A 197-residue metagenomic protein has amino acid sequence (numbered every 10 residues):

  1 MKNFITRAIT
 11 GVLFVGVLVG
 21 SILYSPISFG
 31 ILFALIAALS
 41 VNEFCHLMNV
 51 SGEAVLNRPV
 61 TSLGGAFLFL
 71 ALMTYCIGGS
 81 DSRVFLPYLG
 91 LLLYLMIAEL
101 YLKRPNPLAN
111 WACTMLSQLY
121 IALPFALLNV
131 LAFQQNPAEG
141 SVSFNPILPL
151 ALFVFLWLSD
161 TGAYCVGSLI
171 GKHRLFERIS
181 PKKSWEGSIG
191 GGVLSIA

Functional and structural regions predicted by a protein language model:
M1-A197: Membrane-embedded alpha-helical bundles of polytopic integral membrane proteins
